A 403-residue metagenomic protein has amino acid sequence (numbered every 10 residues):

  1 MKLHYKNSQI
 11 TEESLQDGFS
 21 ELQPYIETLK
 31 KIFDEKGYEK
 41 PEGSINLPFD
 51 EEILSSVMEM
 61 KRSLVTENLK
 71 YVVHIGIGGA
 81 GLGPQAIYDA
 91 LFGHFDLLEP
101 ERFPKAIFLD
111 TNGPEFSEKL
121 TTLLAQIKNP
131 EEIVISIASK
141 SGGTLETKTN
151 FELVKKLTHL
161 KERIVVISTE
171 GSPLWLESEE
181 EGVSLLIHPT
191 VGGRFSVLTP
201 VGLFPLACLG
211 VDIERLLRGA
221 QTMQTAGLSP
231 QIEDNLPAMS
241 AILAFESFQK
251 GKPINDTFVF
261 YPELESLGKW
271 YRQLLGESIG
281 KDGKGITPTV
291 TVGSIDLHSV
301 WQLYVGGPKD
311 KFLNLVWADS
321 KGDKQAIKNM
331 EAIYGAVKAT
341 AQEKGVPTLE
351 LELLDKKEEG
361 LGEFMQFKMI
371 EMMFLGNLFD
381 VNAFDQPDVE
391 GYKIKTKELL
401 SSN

Functional and structural regions predicted by a protein language model:
M1-T66, A336: Extended, charge-enriched "interface" segments that sit outside catalytic cores
E59-R62, T66-P230, E343, I394 (+1 more regions): Glycine-rich phosphate-binding loops that contact phosphosugars or nucleotide phosphates
H74, I135-I137, V166, T257-F258 (+2 more regions): Structural beta-sheet core signal
D89-F92, L123-Q126, E152-V154, E180-E181 (+4 more regions): Short, solvent-exposed amphipathic alpha-helical segments in soluble enzyme and RNA/protein-processing domains
S139-T144, V191, P205-V211, E263 (+3 more regions): A generic structural motif
L160-N314, D388-N403: Active-site phosphate/pyrophosphate-binding segments
T289-G360: Helicase-primase coupling helices
E363, E371-N403: Generic C-terminus detector
